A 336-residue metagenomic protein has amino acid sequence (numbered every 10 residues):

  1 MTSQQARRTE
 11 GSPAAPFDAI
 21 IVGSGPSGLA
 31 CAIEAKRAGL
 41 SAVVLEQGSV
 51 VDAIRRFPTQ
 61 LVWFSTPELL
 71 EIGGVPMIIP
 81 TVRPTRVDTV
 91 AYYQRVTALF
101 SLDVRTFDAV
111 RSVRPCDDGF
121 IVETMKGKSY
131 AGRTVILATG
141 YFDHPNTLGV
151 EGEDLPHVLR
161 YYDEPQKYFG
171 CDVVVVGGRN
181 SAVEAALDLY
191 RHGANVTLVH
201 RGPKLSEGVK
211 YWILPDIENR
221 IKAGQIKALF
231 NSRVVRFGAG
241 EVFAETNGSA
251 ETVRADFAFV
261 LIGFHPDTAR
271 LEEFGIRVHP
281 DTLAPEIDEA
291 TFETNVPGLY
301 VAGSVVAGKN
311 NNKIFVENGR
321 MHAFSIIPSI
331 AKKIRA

Functional and structural regions predicted by a protein language model:
M1-S3, T139-H192, T282-A290: Glycine-rich dinucleotide-binding loop and its adjacent helix/turn
T2, A19, S24-L102, V183-W212 (+1 more regions): Beta1-alpha1 glycine-rich phosphate/pyrophosphate-binding loop at the start of Rossmann-like nucleotide-binding domains
A6, P13, K210, A331-A336: Active-site-proximal substrate-binding core of FAD-dependent oxidoreductases
G11-S27, C171-V176: Beta1/beta-strand and adjacent pyrophosphate-binding region of the FAD-binding site in flavoprotein oxidoreductases
I20-V22, S129-F142, V174-V176, V253-G263: Short hydrophobic core segments
S101-T124, S129-G132, R191-T282, I334-R335: A Rossmann-like FAD-binding core segment of flavoenzymes
E153-K167, F264-I314: FAD-site-proximal beta/loop scaffold in flavoenzymes
A185, A302-A336: A conserved FAD-binding loop/helix module that cradles the flavin
